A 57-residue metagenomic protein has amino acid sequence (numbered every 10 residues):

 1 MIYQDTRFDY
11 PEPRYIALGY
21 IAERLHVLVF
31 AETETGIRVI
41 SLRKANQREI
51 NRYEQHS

Functional and structural regions predicted by a protein language model:
M1-S57: Ribonuclease/tRNase effector modules and their secretory precursors
